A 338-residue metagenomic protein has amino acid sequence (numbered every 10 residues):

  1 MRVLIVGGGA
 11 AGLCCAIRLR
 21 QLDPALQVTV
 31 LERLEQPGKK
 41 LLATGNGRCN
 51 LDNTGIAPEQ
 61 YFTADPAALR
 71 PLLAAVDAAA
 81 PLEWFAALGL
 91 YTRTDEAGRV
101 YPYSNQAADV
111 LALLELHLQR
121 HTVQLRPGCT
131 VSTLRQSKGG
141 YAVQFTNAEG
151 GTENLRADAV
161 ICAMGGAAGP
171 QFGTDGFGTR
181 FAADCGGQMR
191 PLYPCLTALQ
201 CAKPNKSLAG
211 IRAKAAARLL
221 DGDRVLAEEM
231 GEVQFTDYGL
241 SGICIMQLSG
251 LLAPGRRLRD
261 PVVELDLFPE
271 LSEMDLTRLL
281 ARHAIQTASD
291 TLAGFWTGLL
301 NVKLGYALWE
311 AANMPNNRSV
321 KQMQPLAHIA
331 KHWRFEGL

Functional and structural regions predicted by a protein language model:
R2-V30: N-terminal Rossmann-like FAD-binding beta1-loop-alpha1 element of flavoenzymes
L4-V6, L31, V131, N154-P170 (+2 more regions): Short hydrophobic core segments
R20-N46: Glycine-rich FAD pyrophosphate-binding loop
E35-P37, L51, G55-A57, Q188-P191 (+1 more regions): An anion/pyrophosphate-binding glycine-rich loop and adjacent beta-alpha core in soluble alpha-beta enzymes
N46-T94: Glycine-rich active-site loop/strand segments that organize a redox cofactor
P127, G305-L338: A glycine-rich dinucleotide-binding beta-alpha-beta segment and adjacent secondary-structure elements that constitute
P127-G140: A conserved short coil-to-beta-strand element within the FAD-binding core of flavoproteins
A159-N205: Glycine-rich loop(s) and the adjacent beta-strand/alpha-helix scaffold that form part
